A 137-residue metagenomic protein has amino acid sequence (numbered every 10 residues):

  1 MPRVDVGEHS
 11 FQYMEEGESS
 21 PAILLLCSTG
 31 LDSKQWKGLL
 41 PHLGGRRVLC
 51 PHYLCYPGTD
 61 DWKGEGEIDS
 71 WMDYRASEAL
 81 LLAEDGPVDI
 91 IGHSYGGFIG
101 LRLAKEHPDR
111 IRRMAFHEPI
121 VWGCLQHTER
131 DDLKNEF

Functional and structural regions predicted by a protein language model:
M1-P2: Short, hydrophobic/aromatic-rich segments at coil-to-beta transitions
V6-G64, G86: Conserved HGGG/HGGXW glycine-rich cap/lid loop of the alpha/beta-hydrolase fold
G38, R102-E106: Active-site signature of alpha/beta-hydrolase-fold catalytic machinery across serine- and Asp/Cys-nucleophile hydrolases
K63-D73: Catalytic nucleophile-loop/oxyanion-hole region of alpha/beta-hydrolase and closely related hydrolase-like folds
M72-V88: Conserved acidic catalytic loop of the alpha/beta-hydrolase fold
I90-G92, H117: Short beta-strand immediately N-terminal to the catalytic nucleophile in serine-hydrolase-like folds
G92, G96, G100: Gly/Ala-rich beta-loop-alpha elbow adjacent to hydrolase catalytic centers
K105-E106, R110-F137: Flexible "cap/lid" loop of the alpha/beta hydrolase fold
